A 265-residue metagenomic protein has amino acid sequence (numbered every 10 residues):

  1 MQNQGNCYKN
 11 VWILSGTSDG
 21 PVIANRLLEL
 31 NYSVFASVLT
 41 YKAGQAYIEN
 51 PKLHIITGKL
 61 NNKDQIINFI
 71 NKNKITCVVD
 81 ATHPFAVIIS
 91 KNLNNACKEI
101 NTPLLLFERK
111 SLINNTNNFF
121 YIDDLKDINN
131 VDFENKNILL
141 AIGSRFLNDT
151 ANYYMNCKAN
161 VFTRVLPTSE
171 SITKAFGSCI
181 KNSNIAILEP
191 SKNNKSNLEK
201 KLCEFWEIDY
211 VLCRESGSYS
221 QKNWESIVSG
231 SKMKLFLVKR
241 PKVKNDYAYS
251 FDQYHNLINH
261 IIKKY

Functional and structural regions predicted by a protein language model:
V11-Y41: N-terminal basic/disordered segments at the start of proteins
V34-Y41, L106-F107, V161-T168, V238: Short internal beta-strands
F35-L60, T116-N118, I172-G177: N-terminal beta-loop-helix "entrance" segment that forms/cooperates in small-molecule cofactor or anionic ligand
P51-F69, I185-L198: Glycine-rich, highly charged phosphate/nucleotide-binding loops
T76-C77, N137, D209-Y210: Structural motif
V79-N130: Hydrophobic alpha-helical segments and helix pairs
K110-L112, N137-S196, K200-E204, R214-S216: Conserved mixed alpha/beta catalytic, RNA-binding, or beta-rich assembly cores of soluble enzyme, regulatory
C203-W206, Y210, R214-Q221, I227 (+1 more regions): C-terminal functional extensions of proteins
